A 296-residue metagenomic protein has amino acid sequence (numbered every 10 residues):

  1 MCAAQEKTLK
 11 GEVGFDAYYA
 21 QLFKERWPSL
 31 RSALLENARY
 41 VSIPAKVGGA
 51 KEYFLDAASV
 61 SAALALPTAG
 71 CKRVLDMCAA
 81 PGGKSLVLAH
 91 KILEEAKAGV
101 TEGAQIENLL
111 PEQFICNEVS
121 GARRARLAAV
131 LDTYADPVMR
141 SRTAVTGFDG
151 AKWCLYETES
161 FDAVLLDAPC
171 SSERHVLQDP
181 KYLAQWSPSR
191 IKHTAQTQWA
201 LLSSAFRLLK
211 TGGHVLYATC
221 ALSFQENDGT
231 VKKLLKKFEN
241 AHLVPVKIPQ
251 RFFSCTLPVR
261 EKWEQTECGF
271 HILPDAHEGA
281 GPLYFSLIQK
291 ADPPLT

Functional and structural regions predicted by a protein language model:
M1-T296: S-adenosylmethionine
